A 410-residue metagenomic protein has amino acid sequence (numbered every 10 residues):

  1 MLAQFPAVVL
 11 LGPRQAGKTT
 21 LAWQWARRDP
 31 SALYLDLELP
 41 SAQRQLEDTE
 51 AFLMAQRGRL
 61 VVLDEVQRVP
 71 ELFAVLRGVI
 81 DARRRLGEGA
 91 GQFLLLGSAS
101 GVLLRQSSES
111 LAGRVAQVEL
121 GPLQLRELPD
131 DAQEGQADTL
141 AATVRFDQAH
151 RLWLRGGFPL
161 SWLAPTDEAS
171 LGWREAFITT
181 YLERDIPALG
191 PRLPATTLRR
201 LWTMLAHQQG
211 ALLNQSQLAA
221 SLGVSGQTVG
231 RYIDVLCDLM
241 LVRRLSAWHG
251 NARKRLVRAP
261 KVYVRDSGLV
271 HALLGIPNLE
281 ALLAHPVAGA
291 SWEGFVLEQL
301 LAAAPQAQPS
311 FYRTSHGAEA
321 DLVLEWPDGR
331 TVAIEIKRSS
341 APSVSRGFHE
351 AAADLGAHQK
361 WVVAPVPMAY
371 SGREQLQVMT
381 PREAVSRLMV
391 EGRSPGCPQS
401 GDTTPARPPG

Functional and structural regions predicted by a protein language model:
L10: Hydrophobic anchor at the beta1->P-loop junction of P-loop NTPases
K18: Conserved lysine of the Walker
L21: Hydrophobic positions on the alpha1 helix immediately C-terminal to the Walker A/P-loop
A32-L60: Short glycine-rich substrate-engagement loop in P-loop NTPases that contacts/grips substrate
F73-L95, E109: Conserved catalytic/switch belt of AAA+ P-loop NTPases
S100, L104-L212: Interdomain motor-coupling "hinge/lid" segment immediately C-terminal to the ATP-binding subdomain of NTP-driven enzymes
W162, T166-R330: Accessory nucleic acid-recognition modules appended to NTPase machines
P365-G410: Domain-level recognition of nuclease-like catalytic cores that cleave nucleotide substrates
